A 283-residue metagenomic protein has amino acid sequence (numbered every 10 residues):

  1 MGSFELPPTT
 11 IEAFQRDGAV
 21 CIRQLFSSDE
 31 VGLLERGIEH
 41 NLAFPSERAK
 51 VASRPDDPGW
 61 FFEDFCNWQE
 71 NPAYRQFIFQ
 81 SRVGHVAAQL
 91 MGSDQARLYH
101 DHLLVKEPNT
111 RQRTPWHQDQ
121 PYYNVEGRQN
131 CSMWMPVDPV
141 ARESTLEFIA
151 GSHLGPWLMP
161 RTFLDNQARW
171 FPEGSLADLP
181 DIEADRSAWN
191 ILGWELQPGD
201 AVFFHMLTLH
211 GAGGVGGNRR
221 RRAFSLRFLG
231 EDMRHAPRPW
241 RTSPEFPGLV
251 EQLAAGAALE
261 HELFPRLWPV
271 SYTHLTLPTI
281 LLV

Functional and structural regions predicted by a protein language model:
M1-D17, I22-W116, P121-N124, P239: Non-heme Fe(II)-dependent double-stranded beta-helix
L42, S46, I149, G230-A254: Double-stranded beta-helix
H102, Q118, M135-P139, F148-A150: Short, structured patches in soluble enzyme cores that scaffold and shape functional sites
N124-A141, R227-G230: Short, conserved beta-strand element in jelly-roll/cupin
R142-L209: Double-stranded beta-helix
D181-P244: Catalytic core of Fe(II)/2-oxoglutarate
T273-T279: Conserved small/polar residues in nucleotide/adenosyl-binding loops
